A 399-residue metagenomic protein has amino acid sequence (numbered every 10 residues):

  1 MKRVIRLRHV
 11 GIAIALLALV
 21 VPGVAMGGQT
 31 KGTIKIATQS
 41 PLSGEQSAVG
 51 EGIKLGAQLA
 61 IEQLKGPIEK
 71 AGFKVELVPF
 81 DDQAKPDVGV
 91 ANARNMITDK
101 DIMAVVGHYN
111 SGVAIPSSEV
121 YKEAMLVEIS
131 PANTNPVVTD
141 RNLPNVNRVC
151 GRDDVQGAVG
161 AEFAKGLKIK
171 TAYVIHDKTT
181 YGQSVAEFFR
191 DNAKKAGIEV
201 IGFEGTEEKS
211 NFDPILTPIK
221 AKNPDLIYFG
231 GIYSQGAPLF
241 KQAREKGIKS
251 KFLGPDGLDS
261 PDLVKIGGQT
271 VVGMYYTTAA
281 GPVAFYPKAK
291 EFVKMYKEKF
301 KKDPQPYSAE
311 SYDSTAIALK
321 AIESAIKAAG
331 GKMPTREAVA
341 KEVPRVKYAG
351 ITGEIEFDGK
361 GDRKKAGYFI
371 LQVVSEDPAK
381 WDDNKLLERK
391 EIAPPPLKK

Functional and structural regions predicted by a protein language model:
K2-K399: Extracytosolic ligand-binding ectodomains
